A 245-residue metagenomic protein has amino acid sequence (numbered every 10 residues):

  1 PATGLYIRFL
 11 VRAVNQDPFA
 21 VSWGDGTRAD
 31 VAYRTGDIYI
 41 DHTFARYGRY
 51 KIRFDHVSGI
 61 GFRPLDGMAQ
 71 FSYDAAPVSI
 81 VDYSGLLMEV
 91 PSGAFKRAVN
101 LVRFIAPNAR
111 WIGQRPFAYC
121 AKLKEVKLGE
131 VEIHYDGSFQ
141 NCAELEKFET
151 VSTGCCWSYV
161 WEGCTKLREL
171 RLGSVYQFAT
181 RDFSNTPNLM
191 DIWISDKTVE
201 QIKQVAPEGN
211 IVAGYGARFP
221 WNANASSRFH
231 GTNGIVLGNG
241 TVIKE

Functional and structural regions predicted by a protein language model:
P1-A13, S58-L87: Extracellular ectodomain segments of secreted/surface proteins
N15-F19: Solvent-exposed loop segments of extracellular immunoglobulin-like
S22-R28: Change "in extracellular beta-sheet-rich domains … of secreted and cell-surface proteins" to "in beta-sheet-rich domains
A29-R34, E245: Short amphipathic beta-strand/extended segments with alternating polar/hydrophobic composition
Y33-R46, Y50-F54: Residue-level recognition of secondary-structure-to-loop junctions
D41, I52-F54, S72-M88, V99-W111 (+7 more regions): Structural signature of tandem-repeat unit edges
P91-A94, G113-P116, Y135-S138, W157-V160 (+1 more regions): Consensus positions within tandem repeat domains that build extended binding/scaffold surfaces
G240-K244: Short, low-complexity, Pro/Ser/Thr/Gly-rich segments in the mature regions of secreted, periplasmic
